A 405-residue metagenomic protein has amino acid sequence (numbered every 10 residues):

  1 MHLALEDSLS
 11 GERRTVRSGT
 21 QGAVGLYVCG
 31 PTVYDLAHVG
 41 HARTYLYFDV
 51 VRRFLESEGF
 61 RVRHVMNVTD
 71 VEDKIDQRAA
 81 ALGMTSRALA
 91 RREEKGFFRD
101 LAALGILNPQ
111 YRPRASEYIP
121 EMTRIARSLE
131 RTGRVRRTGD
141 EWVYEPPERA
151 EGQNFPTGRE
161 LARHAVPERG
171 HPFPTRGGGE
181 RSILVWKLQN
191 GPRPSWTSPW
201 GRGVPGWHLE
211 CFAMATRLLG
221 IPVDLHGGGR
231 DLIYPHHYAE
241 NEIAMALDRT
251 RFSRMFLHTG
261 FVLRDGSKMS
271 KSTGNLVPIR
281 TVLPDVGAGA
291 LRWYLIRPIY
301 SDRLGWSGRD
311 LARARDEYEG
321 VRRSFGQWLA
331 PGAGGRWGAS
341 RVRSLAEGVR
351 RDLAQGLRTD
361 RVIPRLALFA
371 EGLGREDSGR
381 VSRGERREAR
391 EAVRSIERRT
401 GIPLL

Functional and structural regions predicted by a protein language model:
M1-Y34, D49, P120-R322, G326-W328: Alpha-helical recognition segments enriched in aromatics with Gly/Pro capping that present substrate-recognition
S10, G19-G105: N-terminal, positively charged nucleic-acid-binding surface of large information/translation enzymes
R61-R63, G133-G139, L373: Short, well-structured beta-strand/strand-turn elements
V68-E72, E94-F97, L107-M122, G139-R149: Short, glycine/charge-rich beta-strand/loop segments that flank catalytic centers and engage negatively charged groups
A79-S86, Q110-S116, G229: The substrate-binding groove and active-site-proximal loops of carbohydrate-active enzymes, especially glycoside
F97, A102-N108, A126-R134: Active-site pocket-lining segments that scaffold enzyme catalytic pockets across diverse folds
K268, V277-L405: Structural preference for alpha-helix termini/caps and helix-kink/transition segments
